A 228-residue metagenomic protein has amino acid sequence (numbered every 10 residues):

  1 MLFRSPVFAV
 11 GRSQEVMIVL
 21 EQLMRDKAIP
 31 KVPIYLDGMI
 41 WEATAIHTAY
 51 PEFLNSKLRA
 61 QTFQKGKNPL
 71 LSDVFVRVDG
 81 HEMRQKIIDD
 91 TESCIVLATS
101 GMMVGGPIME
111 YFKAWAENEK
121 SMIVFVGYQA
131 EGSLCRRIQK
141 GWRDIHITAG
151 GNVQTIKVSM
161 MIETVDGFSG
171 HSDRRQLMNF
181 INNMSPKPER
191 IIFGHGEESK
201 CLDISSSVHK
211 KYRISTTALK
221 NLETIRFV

Functional and structural regions predicted by a protein language model:
M1-V228: Acidic/His-rich, metal-assisted hydrolase cores and their charged scaffolds
